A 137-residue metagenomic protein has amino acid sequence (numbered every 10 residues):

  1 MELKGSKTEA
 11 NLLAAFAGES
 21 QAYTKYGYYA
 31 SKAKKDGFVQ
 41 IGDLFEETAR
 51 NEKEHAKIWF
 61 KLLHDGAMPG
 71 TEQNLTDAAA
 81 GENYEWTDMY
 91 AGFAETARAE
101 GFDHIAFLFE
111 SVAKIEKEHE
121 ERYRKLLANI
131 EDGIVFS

Functional and structural regions predicted by a protein language model:
M1-S137: Non-heme di-metal
